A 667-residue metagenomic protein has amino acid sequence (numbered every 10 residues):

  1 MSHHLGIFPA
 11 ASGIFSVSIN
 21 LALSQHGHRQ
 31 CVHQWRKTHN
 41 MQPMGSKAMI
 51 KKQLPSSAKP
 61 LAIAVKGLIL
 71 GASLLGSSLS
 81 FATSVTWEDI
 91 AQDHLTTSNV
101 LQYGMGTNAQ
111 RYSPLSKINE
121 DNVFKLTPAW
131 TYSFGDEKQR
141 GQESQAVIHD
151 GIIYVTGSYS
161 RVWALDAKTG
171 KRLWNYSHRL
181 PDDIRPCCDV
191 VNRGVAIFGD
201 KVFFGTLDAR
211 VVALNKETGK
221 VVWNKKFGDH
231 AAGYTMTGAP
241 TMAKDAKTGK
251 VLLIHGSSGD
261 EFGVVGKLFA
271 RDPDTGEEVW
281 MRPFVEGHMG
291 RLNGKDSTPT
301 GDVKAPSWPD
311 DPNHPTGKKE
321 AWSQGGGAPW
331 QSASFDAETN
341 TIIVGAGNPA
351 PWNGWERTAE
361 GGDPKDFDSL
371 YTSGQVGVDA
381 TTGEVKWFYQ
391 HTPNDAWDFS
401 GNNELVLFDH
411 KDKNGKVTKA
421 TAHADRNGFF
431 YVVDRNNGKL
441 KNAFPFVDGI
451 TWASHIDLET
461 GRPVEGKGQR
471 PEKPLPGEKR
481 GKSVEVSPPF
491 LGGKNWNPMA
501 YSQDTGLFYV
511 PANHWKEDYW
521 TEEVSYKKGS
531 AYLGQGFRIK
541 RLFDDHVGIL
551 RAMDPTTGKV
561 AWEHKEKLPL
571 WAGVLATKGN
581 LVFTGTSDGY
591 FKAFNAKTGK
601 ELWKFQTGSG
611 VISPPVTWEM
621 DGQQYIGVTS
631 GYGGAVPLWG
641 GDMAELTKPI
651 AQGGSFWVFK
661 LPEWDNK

Functional and structural regions predicted by a protein language model:
V85-P128, G301, E472-L475, I539-K540 (+1 more regions): Blade/loop signatures of beta-propeller domains
V100-G104, Q139-R161, P186-R210, T235-F262 (+8 more regions): Repeat-blade elements of multi-bladed beta-propeller folds
A109-G228, T577: N-terminal cofactor/phosphate-binding cores enriched in small/glycine residues, especially glycine-rich loops such as
Y132-V147, N175-A196, N224-M242, F262 (+11 more regions): Extracytoplasmic beta-rich repeat domains
D166-T169, N215-T218, P273-T275, A380-T382 (+4 more regions): Short loop/turn segments that connect beta-strands within beta-propeller blades
A512-H514, L542-K600: Loop/turn-rich, solvent-exposed surfaces of beta-rich toroidal or solenoidal domains
T617-K667: Blade-level signature of beta-propeller repeat domains, shared across WD40, Kelch, NHL, RCC1 and BNR/Asp-box propellers
